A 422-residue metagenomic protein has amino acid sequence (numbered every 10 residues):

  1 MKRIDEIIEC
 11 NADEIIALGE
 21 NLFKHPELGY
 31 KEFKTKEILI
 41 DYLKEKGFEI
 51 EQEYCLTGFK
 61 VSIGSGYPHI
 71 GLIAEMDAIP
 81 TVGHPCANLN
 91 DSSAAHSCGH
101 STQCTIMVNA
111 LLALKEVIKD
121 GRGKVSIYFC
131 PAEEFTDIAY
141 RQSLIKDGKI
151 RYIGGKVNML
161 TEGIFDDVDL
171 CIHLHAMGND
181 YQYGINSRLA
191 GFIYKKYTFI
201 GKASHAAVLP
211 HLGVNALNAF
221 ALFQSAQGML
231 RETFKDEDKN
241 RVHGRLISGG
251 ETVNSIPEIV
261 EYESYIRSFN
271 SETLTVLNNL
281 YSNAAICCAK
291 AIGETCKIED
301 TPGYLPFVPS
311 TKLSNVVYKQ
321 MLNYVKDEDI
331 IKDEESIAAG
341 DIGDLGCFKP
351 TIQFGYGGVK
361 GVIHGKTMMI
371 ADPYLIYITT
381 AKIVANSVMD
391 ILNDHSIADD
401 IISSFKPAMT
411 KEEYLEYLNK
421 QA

Functional and structural regions predicted by a protein language model:
K2-D5, E9-I16, G29, F33 (+13 more regions): Electropositive phosphate-/nucleotide-binding environments in soluble metabolic enzymes
K2-S97, S101-S126, P131: Acidic/His- and Gly-rich active-site-bordering loop/insert found across diverse amide/peptide-bond hydrolases
L22, L72, H100, I127 (+7 more regions): Divalent metal-coordination and catalytic microenvironments
I63, F199-G201, I266-S268: Short beta-strand-to-loop capping motifs
G71-I73, K195-I200, I352-G357: Non-cysteine beta-strand/loop elements that form the S-adenosyl-L-methionine
I79-H84, F135-A139, G361-I363: Short acidic/His/Gly/Ser-rich catalytic and metal-binding motifs that mark active-site loops of diverse hydrolases
C86-A95, S101-T102, L114, D120-H243 (+1 more regions): Histidine/acidic-residue-rich, glycine-tolerant segments that coordinate divalent metal ions
A221-A422: Metal-dependent amide/peptide-bond hydrolase catalytic core, centered on the "pita-bread" metallohydrolase fold
